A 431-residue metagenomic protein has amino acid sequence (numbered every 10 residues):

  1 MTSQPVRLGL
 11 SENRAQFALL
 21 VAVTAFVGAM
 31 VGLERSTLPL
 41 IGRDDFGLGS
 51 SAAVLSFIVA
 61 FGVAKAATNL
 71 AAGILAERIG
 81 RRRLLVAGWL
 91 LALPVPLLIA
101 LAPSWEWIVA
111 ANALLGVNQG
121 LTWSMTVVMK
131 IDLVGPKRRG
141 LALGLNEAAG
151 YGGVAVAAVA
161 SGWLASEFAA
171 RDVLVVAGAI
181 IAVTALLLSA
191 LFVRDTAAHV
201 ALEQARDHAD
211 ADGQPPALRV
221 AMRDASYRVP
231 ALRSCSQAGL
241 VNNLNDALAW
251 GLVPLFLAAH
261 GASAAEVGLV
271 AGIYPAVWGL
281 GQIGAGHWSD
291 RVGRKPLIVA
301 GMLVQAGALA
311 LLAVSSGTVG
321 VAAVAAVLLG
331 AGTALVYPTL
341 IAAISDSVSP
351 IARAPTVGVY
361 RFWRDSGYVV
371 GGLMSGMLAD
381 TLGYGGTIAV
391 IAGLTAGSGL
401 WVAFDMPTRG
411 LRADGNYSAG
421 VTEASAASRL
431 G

Functional and structural regions predicted by a protein language model:
M1-R14, D195-C235, Y417-G431: Juxtamembrane intracellular "pre-TM" segments in multi-pass secondary transporters
E12-G62, R233-S234, A238, N242-H260 (+1 more regions): Helix-loop boundary and gating motifs at the non-cytosolic
L20, E106-N112, S234-C235, G320-A326: Short hydrophobic/alpha-helical segments at membrane-entry points of transmembrane helices in Major Facilitator
G62-L70, V154-A155, P275-I283, Y368-V369: Residue-level signature of mid-helix packing/kink "hotspots" within the transmembrane helices of 12-pass Major
T68-G80, A165, G281-G293, A379: Helix-to-loop junctions at the C-terminal end of transmembrane segments in multipass secondary transporters
R83-L97, P296-L311: Structural signature of the two symmetry-related core transmembrane helices
A111-Y151, A343: Cytoplasmic helix-loop-helix junction between adjacent transmembrane helices in 12-TM secondary transporters
V173-A190, I388-A403: Symmetry-related core transmembrane helices of the 12-TM Major Facilitator Superfamily/SLC fold
